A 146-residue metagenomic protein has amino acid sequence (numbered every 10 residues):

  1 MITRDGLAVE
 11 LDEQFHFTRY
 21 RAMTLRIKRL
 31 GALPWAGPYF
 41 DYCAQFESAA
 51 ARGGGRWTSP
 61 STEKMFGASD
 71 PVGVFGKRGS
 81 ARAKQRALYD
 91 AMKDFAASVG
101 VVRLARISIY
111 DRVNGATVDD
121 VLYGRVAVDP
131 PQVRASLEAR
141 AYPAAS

Functional and structural regions predicted by a protein language model:
M1-Q14: Active-site beta-strand-loop-beta-strand hairpin of nuclease catalytic cores that positions key catalytic residues
I2, I27, I107-I109: Weak global preference for isoleucine
A8, R21, A97: Functionally constrained cores in energy, signaling, and assembly domains
V9, T24-R26, L122: Hydrophobic alpha-helical segments
E10, H16-Y20, V113-T117: Short catalytic/ligand-binding loop motif for oxyanion handling, primarily in non-cytosolic enzymes, centered on
Q14-G54: Internal, charge-rich low-complexity segments
F40-S146: Basic, glycine-rich
